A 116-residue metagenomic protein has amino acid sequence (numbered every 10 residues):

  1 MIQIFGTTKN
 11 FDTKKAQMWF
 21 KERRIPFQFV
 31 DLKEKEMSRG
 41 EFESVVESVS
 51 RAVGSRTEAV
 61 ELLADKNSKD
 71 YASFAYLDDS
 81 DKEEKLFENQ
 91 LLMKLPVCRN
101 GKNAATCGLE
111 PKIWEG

Functional and structural regions predicted by a protein language model:
M1-K35: Local sequence-structure signature of Cys/Sec-based thiol-disulfide redox active-site neighborhoods
L32-G116: Thiol/selenol-based redox catalytic cores and closely related redox-interacting motifs
